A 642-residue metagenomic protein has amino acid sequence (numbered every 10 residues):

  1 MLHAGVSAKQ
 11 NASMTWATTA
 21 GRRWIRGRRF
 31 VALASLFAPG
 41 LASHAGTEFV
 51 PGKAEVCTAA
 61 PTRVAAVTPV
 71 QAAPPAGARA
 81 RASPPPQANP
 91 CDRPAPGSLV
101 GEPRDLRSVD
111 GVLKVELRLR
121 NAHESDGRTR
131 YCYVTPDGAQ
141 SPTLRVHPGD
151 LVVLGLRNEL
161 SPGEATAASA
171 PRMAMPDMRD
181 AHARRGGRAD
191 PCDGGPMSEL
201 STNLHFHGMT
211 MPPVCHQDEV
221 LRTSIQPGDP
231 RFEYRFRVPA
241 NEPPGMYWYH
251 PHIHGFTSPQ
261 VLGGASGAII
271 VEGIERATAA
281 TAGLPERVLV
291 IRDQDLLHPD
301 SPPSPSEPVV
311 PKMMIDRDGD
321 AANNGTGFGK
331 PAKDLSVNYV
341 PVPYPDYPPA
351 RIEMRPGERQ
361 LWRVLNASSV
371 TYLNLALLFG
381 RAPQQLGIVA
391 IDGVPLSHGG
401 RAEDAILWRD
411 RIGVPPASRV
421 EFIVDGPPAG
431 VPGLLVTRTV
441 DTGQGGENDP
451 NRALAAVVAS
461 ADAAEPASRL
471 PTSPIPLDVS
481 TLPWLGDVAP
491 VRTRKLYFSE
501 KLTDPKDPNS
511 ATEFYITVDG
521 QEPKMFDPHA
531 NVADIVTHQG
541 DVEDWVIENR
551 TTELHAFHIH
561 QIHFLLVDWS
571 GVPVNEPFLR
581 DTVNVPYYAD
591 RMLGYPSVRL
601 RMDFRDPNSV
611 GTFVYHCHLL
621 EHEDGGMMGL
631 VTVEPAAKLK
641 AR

Functional and structural regions predicted by a protein language model:
M1-R26: N-terminal secretory signal peptides that target proteins for export/translocation
V31-G40: Bacterial N-terminal signal peptides
G46-Q226, R231-E233, I315-W362, A367 (+4 more regions): N-terminal, post-signal-peptide metal-ligating segments of extracellular/periplasmic oxidoreductases, dominated by
L117, L154, L204, P251 (+7 more regions): Divalent metal-coordination and catalytic microenvironments
M173-A277, E403-D462, T551-H555, V574-R642: Extracellular/periplasmic metallocenter environments
M211-P227, S306-D478, V572-V574: Histidine- and aromatic-rich segments of cupredoxin/plastocyanin-like copper-binding domains
E272-V288, H298-P299, D462-V488, A636-R642: Low-complexity, Pro/Ser/Thr- and charge-rich linker/hinge segments at domain boundaries
G486, K495-L566, D581-H616: C-terminal substrate/ligand-recognition segments
